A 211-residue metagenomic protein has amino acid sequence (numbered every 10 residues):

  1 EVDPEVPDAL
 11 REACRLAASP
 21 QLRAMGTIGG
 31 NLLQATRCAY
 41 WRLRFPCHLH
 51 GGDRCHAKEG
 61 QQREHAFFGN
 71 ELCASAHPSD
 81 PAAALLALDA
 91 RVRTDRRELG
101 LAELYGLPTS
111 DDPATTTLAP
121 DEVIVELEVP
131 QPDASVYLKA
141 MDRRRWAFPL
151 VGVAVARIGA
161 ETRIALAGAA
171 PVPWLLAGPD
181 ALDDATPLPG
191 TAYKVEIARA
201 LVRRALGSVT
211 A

Functional and structural regions predicted by a protein language model:
E1-A211: C-terminal structural segment of proteins
